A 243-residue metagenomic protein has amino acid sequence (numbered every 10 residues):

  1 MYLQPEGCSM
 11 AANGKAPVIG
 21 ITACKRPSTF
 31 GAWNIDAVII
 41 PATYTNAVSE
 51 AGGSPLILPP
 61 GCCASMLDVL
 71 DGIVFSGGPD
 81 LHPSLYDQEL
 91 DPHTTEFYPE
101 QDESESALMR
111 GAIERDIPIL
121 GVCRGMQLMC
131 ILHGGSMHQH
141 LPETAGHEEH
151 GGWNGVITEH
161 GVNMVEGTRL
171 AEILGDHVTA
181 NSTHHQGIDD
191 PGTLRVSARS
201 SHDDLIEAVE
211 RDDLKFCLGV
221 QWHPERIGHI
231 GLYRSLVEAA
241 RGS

Functional and structural regions predicted by a protein language model:
M1-L120, I131, H138, P142-I173 (+4 more regions): N-terminal beta1-alpha1 cap of cysteine-dependent amidohydrolase-like domains
C123: Conserved G/P- and acidic residue-centered "switch" motifs that form tight phosphate/ATP-binding loops in soluble
M126-L128: Hydrophobic, aromatic-enriched interface-forming segments
L218-W222: Active-site-proximal beta-strand elements of phosphoester/diester hydrolases
